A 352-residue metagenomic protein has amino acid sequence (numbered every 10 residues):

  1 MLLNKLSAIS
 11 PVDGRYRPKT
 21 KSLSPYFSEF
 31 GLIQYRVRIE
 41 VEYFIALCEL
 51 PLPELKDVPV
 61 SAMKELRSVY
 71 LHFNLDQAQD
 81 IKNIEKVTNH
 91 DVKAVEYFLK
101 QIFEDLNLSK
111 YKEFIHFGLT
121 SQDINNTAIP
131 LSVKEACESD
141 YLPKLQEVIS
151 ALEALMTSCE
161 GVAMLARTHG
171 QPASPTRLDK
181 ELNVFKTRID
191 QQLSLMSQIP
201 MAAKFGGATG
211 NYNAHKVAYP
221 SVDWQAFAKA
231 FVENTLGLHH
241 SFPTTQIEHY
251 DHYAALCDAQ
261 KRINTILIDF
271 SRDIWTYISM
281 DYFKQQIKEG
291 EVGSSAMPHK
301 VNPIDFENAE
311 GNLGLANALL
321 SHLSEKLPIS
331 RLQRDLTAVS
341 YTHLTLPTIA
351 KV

Functional and structural regions predicted by a protein language model:
L2-Y212, Y219-A230, G293-S294, I304-E310: A helix-coil-helix interface module used to build multimeric assemblies and to scaffold catalytic/cofactor sites
K56-D57, D281-K288: A glycine-biased, small/acidic residue-tolerant capping/turn segment at secondary-structure junctions
M196-F205, I274-K284: Short conserved catalytic/interaction loops centered on acidic-Pro-aromatic/His motifs
S197-G207, S324-D335: C-terminal helix-coil-helix/basic helical segment that borders enzyme active sites and/or dimer interfaces and provides
Q225-Q246: Active-site-adjacent "gating/activation" loops or surface patches in catalytic cores
H252-Y277, E291-S324, R331-V339: A conserved active-site cap/scaffold subdomain adjacent to cofactor or substrate pockets
T342-T348: Conserved small/polar residues in nucleotide/adenosyl-binding loops
